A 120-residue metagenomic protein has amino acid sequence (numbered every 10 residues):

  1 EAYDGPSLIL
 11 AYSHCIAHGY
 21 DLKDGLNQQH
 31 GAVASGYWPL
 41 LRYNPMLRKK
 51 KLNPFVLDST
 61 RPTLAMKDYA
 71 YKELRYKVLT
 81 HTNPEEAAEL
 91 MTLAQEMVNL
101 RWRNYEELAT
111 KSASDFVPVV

Functional and structural regions predicted by a protein language model:
E1-E86, L93, E106-E107: Glycine/aspartate-rich loop-and-adjacent alpha/beta segment that forms the canonical ThDP
V78, E85-V120: Thiamine diphosphate
